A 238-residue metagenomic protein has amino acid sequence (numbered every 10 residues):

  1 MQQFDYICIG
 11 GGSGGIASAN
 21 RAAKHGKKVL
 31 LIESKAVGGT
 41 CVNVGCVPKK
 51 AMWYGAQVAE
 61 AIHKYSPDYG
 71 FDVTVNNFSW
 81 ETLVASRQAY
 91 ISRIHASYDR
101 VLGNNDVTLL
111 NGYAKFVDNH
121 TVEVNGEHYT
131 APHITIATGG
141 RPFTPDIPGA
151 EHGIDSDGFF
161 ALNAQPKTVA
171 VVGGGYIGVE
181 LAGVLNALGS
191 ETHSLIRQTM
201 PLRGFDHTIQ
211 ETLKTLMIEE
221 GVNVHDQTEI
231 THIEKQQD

Functional and structural regions predicted by a protein language model:
Q2-F4, N20-K27, I32-Q165, Q198-L202 (+3 more regions): Glycine-rich flavin
D5-L31, A170, G178-A187: N-terminal Rossmann-like FAD-binding beta1-loop-alpha1 element of flavoenzymes
G11, I91, G174, F205-D206: Charged, low-complexity surface patches
G12, Y113-K115, G175, T228-E229: Conserved acidic residues
K27, G189-E191, V222: A short helix->loop->beta-strand "cap" motif at the edges of active sites that frequently abuts
E81, S194-Q198, H225-Q227: Short beta-strands and strand-loop turn motifs
N163-R197, L202-F205: Rossmann-like NAD(P)H-binding beta-loop-alpha module
